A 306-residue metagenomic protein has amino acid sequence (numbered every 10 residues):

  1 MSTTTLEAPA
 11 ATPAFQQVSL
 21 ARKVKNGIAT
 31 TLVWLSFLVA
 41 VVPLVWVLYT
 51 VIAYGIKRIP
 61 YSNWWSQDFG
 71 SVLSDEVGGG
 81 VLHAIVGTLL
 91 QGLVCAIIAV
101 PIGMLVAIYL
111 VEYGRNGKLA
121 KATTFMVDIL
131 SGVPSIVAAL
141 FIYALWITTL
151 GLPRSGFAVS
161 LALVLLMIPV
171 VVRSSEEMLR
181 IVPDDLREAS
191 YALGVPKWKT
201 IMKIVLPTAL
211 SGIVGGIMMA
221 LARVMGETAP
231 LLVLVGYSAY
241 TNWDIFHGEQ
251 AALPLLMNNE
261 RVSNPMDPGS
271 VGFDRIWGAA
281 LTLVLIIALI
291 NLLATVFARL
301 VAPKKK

Functional and structural regions predicted by a protein language model:
M1-V39, A294-K306: Transmembrane alpha-helical segments of polytopic membrane transport and secretion proteins
T5, E176-R180, Y191, M218 (+1 more regions): C-terminal transmembrane helix and the adjacent membrane-cytosol boundary/short C-terminal tail of inner/organellar
T12-L35, Y49-C95, N116, N259-R275: Periplasmic/extracellular loop-to-transmembrane helix junction in inner-membrane transport proteins
A29-T30, I102-I142, V170-E177, R187 (+1 more regions): Cytoplasmic-entry segments and transmembrane alpha-helices of multi-pass inner-membrane transporters
V72-L73, L231-V284: Interhelical loop and adjacent transmembrane-helix boundary motif in polytopic membrane transport permeases
A96, S174, K197-V235: Transmembrane alpha-helices
I102, R115-A120, T124, R187-G215: Amphipathic cytosolic juxtamembrane alpha-helices at the membrane-cytosol interface of multi-pass membrane transporters
D128-L166: Generic hydrophobic transmembrane alpha-helix motif, especially the helices
